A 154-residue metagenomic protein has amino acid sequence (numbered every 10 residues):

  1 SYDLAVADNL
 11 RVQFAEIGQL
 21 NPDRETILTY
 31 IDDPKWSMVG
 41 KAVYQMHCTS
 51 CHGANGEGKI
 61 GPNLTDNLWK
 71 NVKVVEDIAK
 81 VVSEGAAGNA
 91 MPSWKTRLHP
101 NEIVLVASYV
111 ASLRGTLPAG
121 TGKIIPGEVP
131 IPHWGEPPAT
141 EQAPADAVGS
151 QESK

Functional and structural regions predicted by a protein language model:
S1-V6: Alpha-helical transmembrane signal-anchor/signal-peptide segments
L10-V43, A139-K154: Electrostatic cytochrome c docking/interface patches
V39, Y44-H47, N55, A90 (+1 more regions): Short pre-active-site segment immediately N-terminal to redox-active cysteine/selenocysteine motifs in thiol-based
K41, H52-G53, E57-E84, S93: Gly/Gly-Pro-rich "capping" loops immediately C-terminal to redox-active cysteine motifs in periplasmic/lumenal
Q45, T49, G53, S83-A87 (+1 more regions): Sec-exported extracytoplasmic/periplasmic mature domains
P92-K154: Flexible coil segments in periplasmic/lumen-exposed cytochrome c-class electron-transfer proteins
